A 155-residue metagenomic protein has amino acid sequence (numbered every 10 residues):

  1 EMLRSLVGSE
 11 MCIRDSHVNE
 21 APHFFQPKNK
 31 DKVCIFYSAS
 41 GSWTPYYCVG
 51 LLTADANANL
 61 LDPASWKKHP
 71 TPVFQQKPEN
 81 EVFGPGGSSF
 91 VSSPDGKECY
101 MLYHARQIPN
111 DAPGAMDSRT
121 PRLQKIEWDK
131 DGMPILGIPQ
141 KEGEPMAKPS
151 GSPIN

Functional and structural regions predicted by a protein language model:
E1-G8, C12-I13: Single conserved hydrophobic/aromatic residue that forms the stacking wall/gate of nucleotide- or nucleobase-binding
S9, L61-V73, I135-E144: Beta-propeller fold detector
E10, R14-D31, E81-S92: Beta-rich, blade/repeat-based domains predominating in secreted/periplasmic proteins but also intracellular
P22-G41, V91, E98-Q107: Hydrophobic core segments of beta-strands in well-ordered, beta-rich domains
T44-D55, P109-L123: Structural motif
L51-A64, E127-P134: Short loop/turn segments immediately following beta-strands, especially the blade-tip and inter-blade linker loops
S65-S89, S93: Conserved blade-ending motifs and adjacent loop-strand segments that build the rim/top face of beta-propeller domains
P121-R122, W128-N155: Peripheral, solvent-exposed domain-edge segments that often transition into intrinsically disordered/low-complexity
